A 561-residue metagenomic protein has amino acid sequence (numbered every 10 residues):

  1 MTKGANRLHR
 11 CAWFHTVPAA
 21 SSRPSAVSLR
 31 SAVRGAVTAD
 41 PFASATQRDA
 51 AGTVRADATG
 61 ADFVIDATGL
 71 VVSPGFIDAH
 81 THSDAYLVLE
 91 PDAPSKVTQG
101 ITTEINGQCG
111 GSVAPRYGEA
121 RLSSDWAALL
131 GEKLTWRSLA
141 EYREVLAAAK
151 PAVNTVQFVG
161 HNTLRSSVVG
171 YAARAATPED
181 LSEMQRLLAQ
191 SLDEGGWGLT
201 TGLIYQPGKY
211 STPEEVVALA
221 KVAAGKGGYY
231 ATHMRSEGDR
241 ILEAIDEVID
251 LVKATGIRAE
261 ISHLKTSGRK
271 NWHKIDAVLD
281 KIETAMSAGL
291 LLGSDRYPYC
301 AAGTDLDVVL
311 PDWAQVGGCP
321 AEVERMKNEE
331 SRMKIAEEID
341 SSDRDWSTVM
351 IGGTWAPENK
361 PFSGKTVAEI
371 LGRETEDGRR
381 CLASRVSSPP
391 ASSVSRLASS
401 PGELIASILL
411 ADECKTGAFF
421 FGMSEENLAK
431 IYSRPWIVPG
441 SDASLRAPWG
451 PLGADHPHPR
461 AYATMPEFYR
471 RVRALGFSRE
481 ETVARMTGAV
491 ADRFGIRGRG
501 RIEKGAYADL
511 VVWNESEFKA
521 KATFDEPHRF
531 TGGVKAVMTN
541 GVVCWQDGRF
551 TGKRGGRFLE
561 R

Functional and structural regions predicted by a protein language model:
M1, V37, P41-G75, E90: Histidine-rich, glycine-flanked metal-binding segment
R34, G69, H80, G100 (+12 more regions): Divalent metal-coordination and catalytic microenvironments
A43, K415-L428, S478-V483, A491-H528: Acidic, glycine-enriched loop/beta-strand segments at the rims of small-molecule binding/catalytic pockets
T59-L134: Metal-associated gating/positioning segment near the N- to mid-region
Y142, L146, A152-N154, F158-P178 (+5 more regions): Active-site neighborhoods of metal-dependent hydrolases
Q190-V248: Divalent metal-binding pocket/active-site signature
N328, A429-W436, S441-D442, R446-A447 (+3 more regions): C-terminal cap of metal-dependent C-N hydrolases
